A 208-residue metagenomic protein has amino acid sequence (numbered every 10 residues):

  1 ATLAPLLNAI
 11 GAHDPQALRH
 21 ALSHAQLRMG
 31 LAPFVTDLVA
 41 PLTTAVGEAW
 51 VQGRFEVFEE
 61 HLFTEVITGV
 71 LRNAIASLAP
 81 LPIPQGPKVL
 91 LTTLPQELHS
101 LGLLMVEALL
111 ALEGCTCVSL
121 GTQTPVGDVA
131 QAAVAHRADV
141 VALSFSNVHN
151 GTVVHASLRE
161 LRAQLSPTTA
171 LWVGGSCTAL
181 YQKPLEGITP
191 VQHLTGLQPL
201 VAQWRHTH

Functional and structural regions predicted by a protein language model:
A1-A79: Long amphipathic alpha-helical segments
R54-E56, L62-H208: C-terminal regulatory/effector modules of DNA-binding transcriptional regulators
